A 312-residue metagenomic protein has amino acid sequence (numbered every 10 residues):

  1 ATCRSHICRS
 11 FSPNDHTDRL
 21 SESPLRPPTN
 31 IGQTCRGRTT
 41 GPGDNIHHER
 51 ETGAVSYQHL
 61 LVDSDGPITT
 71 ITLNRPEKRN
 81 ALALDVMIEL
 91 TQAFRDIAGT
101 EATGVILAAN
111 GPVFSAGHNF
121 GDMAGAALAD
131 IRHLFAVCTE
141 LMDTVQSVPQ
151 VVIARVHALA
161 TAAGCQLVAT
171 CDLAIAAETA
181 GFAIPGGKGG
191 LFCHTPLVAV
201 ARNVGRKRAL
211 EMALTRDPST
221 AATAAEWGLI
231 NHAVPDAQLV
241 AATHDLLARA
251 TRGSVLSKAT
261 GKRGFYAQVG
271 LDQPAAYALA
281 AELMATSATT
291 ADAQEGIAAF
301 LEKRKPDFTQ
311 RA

Functional and structural regions predicted by a protein language model:
H6, D15-D18, N30, D44-H47: Intrinsic-disorder-associated, low-complexity terminal segments enriched in Asp/Asn/His/Tyr and depleted of Lys/Arg
R38, N45-G66, R216-A222, A241 (+1 more regions): C-terminal alpha-helix plus adjacent terminal tail
D44-N110, D143: Conserved CoA-thioester-binding segment of acyl-CoA-metabolizing enzymes
I71, R75, L90, L107 (+6 more regions): Terminal peptide-recognition signature
I88, A109-T144, A160, L271-D272: Glycine- (often His-adjacent) and acidic-residue-rich active-site loop that binds/positions the CoA thioester
D143-K258, T290, Q294-A298, R304: Crotonase-fold acyl-CoA enzyme core
